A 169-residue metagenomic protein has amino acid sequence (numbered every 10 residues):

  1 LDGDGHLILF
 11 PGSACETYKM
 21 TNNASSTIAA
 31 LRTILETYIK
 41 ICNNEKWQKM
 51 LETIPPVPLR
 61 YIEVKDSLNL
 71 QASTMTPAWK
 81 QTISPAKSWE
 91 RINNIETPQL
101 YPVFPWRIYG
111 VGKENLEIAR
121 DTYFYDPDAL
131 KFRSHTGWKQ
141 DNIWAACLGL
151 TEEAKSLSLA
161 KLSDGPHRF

Functional and structural regions predicted by a protein language model:
L1-S26: Aromatic- and carboxylate-enriched substrate-binding clefts and catalytic-loop regions of carbohydrate-active enzymes
A24-F169: Active-site core of glycosidic bond-cleaving carbohydrate-active enzymes
